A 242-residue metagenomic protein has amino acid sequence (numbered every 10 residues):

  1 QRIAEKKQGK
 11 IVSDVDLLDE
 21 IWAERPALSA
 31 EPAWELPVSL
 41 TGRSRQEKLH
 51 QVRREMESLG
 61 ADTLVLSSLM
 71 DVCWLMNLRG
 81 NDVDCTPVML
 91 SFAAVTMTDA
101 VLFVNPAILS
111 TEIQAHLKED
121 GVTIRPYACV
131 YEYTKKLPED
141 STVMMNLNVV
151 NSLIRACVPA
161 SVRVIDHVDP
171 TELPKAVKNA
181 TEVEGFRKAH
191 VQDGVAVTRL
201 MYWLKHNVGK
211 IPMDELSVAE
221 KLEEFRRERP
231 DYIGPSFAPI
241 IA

Functional and structural regions predicted by a protein language model:
Q1-A242: Active-site neighborhoods and metal-handling regions in enzymes and metal-associated proteins
